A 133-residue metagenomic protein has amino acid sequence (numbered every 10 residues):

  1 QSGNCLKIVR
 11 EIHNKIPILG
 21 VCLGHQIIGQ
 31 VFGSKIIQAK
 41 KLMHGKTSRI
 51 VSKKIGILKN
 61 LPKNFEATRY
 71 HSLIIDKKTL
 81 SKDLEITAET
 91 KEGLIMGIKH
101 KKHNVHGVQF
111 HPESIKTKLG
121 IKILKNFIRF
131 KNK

Functional and structural regions predicted by a protein language model:
Q1-G20, Q26, F32, K125: Flexible gly/pro-rich beta->alpha loop and the following alpha-helix that scaffold active-site loops
Q30-E66: A conserved active-site-flanking secondary-structure segment within enzyme catalytic domains
T47-R49, I95-G97, G107: Conserved hydrophobic/aromatic beta-strand scaffold that supports enzyme active sites
G56-K102: Catalytic beta-strand/loop cores that center a nucleophilic Ser/Cys/Thr and support acyl-enzyme chemistry
F65, G107-K118: Phosphate-binding/catalytic loops
I115-K133: Acyltransferase
